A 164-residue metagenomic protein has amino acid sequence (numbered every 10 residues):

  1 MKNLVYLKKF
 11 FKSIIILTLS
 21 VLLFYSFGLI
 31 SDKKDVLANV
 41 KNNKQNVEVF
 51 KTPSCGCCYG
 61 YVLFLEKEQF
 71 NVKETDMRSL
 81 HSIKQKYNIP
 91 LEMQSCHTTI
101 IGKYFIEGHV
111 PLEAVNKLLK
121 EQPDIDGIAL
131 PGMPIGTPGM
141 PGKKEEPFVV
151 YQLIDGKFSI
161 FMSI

Functional and structural regions predicted by a protein language model:
K2-I16: N-terminal Sec-pathway targeting helices
K12-S26: Hydrophobic membrane-insertion alpha-helices, especially the h-region of bacterial N-terminal signal peptides
Y25-K34: Bacterial Sec-dependent signal peptides at the C-terminal "C-region" and cleavage site
V40-E68: Local sequence-structure signature of Cys/Sec-based thiol-disulfide redox active-site neighborhoods
N46-V47, F70-V72, G102-F105: Short active-site oxyanion
S54, Y61, D76-S79, P111-V115: Stable alpha-helical elements in mature extracytoplasmic
V62-S82: Conserved helix-turn-beta segment immediately C-terminal to the redox Cys motif in thioredoxin-like folds
K86, E92-I164: Thiol/selenol-based redox catalytic cores and closely related redox-interacting motifs
